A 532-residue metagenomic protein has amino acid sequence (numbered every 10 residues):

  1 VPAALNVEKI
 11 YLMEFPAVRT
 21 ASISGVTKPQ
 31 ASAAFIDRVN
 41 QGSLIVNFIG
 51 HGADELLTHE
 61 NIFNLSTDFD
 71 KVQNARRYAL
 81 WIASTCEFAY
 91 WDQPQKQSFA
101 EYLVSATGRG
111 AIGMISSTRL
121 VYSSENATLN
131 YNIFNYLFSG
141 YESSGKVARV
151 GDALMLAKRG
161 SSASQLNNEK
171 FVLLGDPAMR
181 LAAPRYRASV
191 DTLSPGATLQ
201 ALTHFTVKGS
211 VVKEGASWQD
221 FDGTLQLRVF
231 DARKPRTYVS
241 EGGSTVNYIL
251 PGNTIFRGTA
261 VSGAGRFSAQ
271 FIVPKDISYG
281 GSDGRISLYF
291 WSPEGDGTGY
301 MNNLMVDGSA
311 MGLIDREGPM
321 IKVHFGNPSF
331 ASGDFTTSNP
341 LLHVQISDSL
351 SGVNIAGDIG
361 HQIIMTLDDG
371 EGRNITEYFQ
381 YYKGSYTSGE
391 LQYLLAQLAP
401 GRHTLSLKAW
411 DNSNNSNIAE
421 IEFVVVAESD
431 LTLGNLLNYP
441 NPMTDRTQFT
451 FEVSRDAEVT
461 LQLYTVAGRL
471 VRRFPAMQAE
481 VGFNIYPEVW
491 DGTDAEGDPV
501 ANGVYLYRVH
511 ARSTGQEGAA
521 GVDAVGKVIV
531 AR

Functional and structural regions predicted by a protein language model:
V1-T259, G263-V273, S278-S282, S287-M311 (+3 more regions): Cysteine-dependent hydrolase recognition
R187-D191, S309-G318, S413-Y439, L470-V471 (+2 more regions): Residue-level detector of functionally pivotal "anchor" positions at catalytic/ligand-binding pockets or at interdomain
T192-S194, K322-A331, Y439-P442: Short, solvent-exposed loop/edge segments of extracellular or virion-exposed proteins
T198-Q226, S329-Q362, P442-E458: Contiguous beta-strand segments within globular domains
R228-S309, H324-S329, T337, H343-A427 (+1 more regions): Long, low-complexity serine/threonine/glycine- and acidic-rich segments characteristic of extracellular
D283-S287, R402-S406, Q448, P487 (+1 more regions): Short, conserved beta-strand segments of beta-strand-rich sandwich/propeller modules, principally
A419-E422, V426-S429, D498-R532: C-terminal tail/sorting-segment detector
V424-Y439, M443-A467, R473-M477, P487-V489 (+1 more regions): Glycine-centered coil/turn sites that cap beta-strands in beta-rich domains
